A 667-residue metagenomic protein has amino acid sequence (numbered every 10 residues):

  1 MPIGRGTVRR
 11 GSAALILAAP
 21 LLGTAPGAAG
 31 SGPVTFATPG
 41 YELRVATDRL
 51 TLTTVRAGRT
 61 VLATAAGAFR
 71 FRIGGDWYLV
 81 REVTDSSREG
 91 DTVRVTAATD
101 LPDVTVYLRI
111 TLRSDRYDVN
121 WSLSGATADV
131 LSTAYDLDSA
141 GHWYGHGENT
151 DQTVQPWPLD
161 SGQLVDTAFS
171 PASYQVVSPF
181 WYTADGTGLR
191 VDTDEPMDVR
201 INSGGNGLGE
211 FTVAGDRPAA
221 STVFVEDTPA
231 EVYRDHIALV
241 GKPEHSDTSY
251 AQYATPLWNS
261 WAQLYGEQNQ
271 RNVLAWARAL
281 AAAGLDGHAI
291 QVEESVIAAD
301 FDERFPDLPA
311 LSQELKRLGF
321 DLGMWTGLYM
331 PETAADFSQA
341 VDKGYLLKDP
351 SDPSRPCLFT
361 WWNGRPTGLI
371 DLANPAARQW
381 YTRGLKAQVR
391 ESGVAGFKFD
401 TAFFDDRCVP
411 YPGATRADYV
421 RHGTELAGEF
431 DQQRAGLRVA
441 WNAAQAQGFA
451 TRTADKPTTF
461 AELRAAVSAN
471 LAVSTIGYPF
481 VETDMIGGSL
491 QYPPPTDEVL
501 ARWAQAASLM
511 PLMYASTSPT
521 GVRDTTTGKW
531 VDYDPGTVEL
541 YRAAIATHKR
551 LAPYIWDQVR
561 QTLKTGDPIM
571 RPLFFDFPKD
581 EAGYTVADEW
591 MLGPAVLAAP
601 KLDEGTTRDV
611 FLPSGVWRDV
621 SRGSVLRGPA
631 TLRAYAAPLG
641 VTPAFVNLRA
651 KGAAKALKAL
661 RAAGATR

Functional and structural regions predicted by a protein language model:
M1-G30: Secretory targeting and sorting signals
G23-S31, L660-R667: N-terminal low-complexity, Pro/Thr-rich disordered segments that flank secretion/membrane-targeting signals
A29-G32, A37-T38, V45-D48, V83-T92 (+4 more regions): Short, ordered beta-strand-loop transition motifs
G30-A66, L101-V104, L112-D118, G605: Beta-strand-rich N-terminal accessory domains
V34-T38, F71, V95, F180: Short acidic-hydrophobic surface loop/beta-edge motif
L43, D100-L101, R113-V119, S124-N647 (+1 more regions): Catalytic-domain carbohydrate-binding cleft regions of carbohydrate-active enzymes
R72-S114: Extended, loop-rich substrate-binding clefts of extracytoplasmic carbohydrate-active enzymes
V641, L648-R667: Accessory, solvent-exposed terminal regions and/or long lumenal/extracellular loops of proteins
